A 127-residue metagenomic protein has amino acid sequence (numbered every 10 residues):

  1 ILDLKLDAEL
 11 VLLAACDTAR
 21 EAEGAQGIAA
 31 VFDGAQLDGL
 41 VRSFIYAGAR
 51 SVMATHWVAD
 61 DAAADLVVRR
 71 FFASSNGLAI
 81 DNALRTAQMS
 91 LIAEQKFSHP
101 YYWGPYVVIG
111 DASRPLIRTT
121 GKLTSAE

Functional and structural regions predicted by a protein language model:
I1-E127: Catalytic cores of enzymes
